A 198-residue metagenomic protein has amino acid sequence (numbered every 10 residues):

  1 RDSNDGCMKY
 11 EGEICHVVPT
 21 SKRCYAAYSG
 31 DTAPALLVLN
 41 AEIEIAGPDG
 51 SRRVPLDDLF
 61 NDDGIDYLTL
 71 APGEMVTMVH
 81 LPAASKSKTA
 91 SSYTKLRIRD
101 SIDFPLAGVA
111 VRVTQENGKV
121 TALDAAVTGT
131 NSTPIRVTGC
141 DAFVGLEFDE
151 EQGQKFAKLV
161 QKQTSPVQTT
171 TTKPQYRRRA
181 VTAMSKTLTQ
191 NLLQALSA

Functional and structural regions predicted by a protein language model:
R1-A198: C-terminal structural segment of proteins
